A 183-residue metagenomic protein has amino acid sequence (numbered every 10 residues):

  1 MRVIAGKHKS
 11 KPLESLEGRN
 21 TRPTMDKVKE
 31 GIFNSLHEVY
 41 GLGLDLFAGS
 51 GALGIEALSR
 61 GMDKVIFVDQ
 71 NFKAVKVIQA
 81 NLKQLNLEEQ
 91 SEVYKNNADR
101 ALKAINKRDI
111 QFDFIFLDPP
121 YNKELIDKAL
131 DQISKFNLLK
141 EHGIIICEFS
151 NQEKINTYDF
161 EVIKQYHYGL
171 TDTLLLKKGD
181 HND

Functional and structural regions predicted by a protein language model:
M1-D183: Class I S-adenosyl-L-methionine-dependent methyltransferase catalytic core
